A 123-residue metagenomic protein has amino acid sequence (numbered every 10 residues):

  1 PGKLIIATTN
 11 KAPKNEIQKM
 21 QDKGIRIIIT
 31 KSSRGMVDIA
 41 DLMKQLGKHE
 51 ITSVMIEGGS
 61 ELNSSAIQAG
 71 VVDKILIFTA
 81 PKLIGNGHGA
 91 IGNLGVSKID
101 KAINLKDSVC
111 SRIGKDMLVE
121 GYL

Functional and structural regions predicted by a protein language model:
P1-L123: Enzymes that bind and transform nitrogen-containing heteroaromatic metabolites
